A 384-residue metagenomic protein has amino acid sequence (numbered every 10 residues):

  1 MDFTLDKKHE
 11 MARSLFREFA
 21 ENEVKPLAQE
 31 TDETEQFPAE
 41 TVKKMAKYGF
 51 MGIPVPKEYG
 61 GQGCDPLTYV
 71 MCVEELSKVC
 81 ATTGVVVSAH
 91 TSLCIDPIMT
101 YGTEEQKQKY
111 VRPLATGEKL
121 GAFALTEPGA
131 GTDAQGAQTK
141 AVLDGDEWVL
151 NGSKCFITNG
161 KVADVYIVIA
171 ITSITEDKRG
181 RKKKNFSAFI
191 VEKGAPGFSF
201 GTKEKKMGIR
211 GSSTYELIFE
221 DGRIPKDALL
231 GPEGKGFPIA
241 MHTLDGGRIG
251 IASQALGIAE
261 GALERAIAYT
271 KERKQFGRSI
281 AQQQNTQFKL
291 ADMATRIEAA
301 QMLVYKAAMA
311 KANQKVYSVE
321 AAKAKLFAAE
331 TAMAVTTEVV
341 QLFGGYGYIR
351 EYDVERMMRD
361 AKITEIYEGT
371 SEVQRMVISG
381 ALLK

Functional and structural regions predicted by a protein language model:
M1-A89, Y101-Q106, P113-E118, G131-A134 (+4 more regions): Alpha-helical interface subdomain recognition
G49, V73-S77, A170-I171, V191-P196 (+1 more regions): Short Ser/Thr-interspersed hydrophobic loop/turn segments at strand-loop and sheet-helix junctions that line or gate
S92-T100: Helix-loop "lid/cap" segments that line or gate small-molecule binding pockets
L114, G129-T132, F156-N159, R179-R181 (+1 more regions): Short Gly/Pro-enriched turn/cap motifs at secondary-structure boundaries
G117-L125, I169: A short, Trp-centered hydrophobic/proline-enriched beta-strand micro-motif
G136, G194-R223: Flexible, small-/acidic-enriched active-site or ligand-binding loops
Q138-K140: Short, surface-exposed charged micro-motifs
D146-E147, N151-F200: A short core secondary-structure module
